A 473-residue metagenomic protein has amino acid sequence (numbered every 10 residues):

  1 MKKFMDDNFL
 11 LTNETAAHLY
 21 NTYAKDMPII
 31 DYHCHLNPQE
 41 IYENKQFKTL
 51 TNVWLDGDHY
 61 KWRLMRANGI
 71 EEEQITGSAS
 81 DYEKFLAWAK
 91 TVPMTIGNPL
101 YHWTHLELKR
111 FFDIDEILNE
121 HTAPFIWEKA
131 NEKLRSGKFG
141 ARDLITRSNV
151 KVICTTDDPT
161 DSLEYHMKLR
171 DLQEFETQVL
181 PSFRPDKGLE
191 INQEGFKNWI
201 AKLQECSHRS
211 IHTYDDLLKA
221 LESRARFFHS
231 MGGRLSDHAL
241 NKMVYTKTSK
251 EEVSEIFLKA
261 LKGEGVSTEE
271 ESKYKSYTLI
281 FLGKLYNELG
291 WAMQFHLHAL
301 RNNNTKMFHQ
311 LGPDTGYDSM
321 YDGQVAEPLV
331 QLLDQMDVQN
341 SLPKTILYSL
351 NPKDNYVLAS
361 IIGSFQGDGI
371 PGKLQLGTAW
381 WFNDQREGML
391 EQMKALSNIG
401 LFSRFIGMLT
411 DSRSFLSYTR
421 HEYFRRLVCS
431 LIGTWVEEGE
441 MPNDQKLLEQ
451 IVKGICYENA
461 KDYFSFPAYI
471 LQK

Functional and structural regions predicted by a protein language model:
K2-L289, S341-P343, L347-K353, A359 (+1 more regions): Metal-cofactor-binding active-site regions of metalloenzymes
M293-F295: C-terminal amphipathic alpha-helical interaction region
A299, N304: Hard-cation-handling environments
F308-G316: Short glycine/proline- and charge-enriched loop/turn segments that cap or connect secondary-structure elements
D322-L329: Divalent-cation-assisted or electrostatically stabilized phosphate/pyrophosphate-binding catalytic cores
L332-V338: Short, basic/hydrophobic alpha-helical segments
